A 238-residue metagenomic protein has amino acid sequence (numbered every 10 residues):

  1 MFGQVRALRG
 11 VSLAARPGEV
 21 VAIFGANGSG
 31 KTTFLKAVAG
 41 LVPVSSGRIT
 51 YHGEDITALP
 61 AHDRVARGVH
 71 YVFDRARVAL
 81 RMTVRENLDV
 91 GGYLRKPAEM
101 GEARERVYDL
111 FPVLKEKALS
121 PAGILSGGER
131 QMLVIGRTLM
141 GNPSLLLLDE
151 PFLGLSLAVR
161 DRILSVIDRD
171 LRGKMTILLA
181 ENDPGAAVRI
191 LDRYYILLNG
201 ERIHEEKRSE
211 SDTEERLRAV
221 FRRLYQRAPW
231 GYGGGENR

Functional and structural regions predicted by a protein language model:
G3, M82-E102, L110-K115, E206 (+1 more regions): ABC-type ATPase nucleotide-binding domains, specifically the catalytic core motifs of the NBD
F24-A26: The feature captures the beta-strand-to-loop junction immediately N-terminal to the Walker
A39: Helix-to-loop junction immediately C-terminal to a conserved catalytic motif
G47-E54, R67, M100-R104, H204: Conserved ABC transporter NBD signature motif
V69, D109, V113, I196-N199 (+2 more regions): C-terminal boundary and immediately downstream tail of ABC-type ATPase nucleotide-binding domains
P121-L125: Conserved ABC ATPase signature
T138-L139: ABC ATPase C-loop
